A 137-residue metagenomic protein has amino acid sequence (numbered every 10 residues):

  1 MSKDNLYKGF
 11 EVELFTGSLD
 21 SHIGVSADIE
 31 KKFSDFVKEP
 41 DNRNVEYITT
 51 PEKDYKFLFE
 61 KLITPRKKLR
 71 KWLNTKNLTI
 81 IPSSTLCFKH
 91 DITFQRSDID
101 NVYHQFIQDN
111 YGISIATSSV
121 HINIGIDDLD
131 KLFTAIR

Functional and structural regions predicted by a protein language model:
M1-Y111, A116, I126: Terminal catalytic/cofactor-binding subdomain
S114-S118, G125-R137: Loop-rich catalytic cores of soluble enzymes, especially ATP-dependent carboxylate-amine ligases and other
